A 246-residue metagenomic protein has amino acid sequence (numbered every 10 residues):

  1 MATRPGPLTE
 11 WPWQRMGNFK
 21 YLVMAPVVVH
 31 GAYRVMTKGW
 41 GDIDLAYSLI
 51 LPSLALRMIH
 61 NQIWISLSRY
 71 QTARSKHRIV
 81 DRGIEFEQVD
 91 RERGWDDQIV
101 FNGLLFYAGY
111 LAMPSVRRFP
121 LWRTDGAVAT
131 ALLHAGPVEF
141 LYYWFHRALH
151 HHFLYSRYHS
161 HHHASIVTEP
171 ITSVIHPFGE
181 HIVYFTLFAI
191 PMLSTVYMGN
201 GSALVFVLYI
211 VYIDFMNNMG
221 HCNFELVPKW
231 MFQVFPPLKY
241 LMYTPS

Functional and structural regions predicted by a protein language model:
M1-S160, A164-M198: Non-catalytic, topology-defining segments of multipass membrane proteins
L49-S53, F206-Y209, I213: Hydrophobic alpha-helical transmembrane segments of polytopic
D125, A129-L149, L208-P236: Alpha-helical transmembrane segments and their immediate juxtamembrane interface regions
S156, V167-S173, F178, G220-S246: Membrane-proximal soluble regions of multi-pass membrane proteins
H181, V205-F206: Alpha-helical transmembrane segments and their helix-entry boundary regions
G201-A203: Membrane-helix interface segments
